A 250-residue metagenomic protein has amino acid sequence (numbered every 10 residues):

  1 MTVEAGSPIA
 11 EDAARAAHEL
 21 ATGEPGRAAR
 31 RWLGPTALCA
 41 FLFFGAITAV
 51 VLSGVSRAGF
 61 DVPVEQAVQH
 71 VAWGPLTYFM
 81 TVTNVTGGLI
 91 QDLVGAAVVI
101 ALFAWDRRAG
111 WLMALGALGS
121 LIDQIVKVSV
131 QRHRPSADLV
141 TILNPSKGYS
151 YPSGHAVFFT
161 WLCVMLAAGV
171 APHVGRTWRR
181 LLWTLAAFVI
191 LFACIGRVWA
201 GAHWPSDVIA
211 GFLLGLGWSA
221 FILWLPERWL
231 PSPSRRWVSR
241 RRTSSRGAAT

Functional and structural regions predicted by a protein language model:
M1-Q91, S129-N144, A249-T250: N-terminal transmembrane-helix/juxtamembrane module of multi-pass inner/ER membrane proteins
R31-A40, G95-L121: Interfacial segments of alpha-helical transmembrane regions
L33-A37, L93, A109-A114, R180-A187 (+2 more regions): Hydrophobic alpha-helical transmembrane segments
A46, V55, G59, A104 (+5 more regions): Transmembrane alpha-helix boundary/anchor motif
P75-L76, W105-G110, S136, R176-L181: Membrane-helix interface segments
N84-D106, T160-L166, V170: Hydrophobic alpha-helical transmembrane segments
G116-R134: Transmembrane alpha-helix/helix-exit interface in multi-pass inner-membrane proteins
L139-T250: Membrane-embedded catalytic cores of phosphoryl/pyrophosphoryl-handling enzymes
